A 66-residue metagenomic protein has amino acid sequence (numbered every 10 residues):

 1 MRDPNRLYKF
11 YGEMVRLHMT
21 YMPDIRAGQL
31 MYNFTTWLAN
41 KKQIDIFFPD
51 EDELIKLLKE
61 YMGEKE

Functional and structural regions predicted by a protein language model:
M1-A27: N-terminal acidic leader/helix
D3, F34, D50-L54: Terminal low-complexity, poorly structured segments
F10-E13, L17, N33, W37 (+1 more regions): Charge-rich, solvent-exposed alpha-helical interaction surfaces
M19, A27-P49: Acidic, low-complexity, intrinsically disordered interaction modules
N40-E66: Short, charged early-sequence alpha-helical segments and their helix-coil boundaries
